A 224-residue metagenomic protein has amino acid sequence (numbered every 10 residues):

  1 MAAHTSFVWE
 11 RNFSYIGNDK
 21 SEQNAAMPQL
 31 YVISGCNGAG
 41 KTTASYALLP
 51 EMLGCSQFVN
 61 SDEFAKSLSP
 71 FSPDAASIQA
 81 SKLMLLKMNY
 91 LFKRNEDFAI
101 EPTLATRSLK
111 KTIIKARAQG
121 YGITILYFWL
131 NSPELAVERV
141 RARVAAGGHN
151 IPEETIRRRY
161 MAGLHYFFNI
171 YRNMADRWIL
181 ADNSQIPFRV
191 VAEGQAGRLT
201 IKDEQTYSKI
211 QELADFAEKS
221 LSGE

Functional and structural regions predicted by a protein language model:
A26-L30, R94-E96: Pre-Walker A (Motif I) flank of P-loop NTPase domains
C36-N37: The conserved Walker
K41: Conserved lysine of the Walker
S45-E96: Conserved substrate/cofactor phosphate-moiety recognition/catalytic segment in nucleotide-dependent phosphotransferases
Q79-L130, Y160-G163: Glycine-rich phosphate-binding loop used to anchor ATP phosphates in small-molecule kinases, encompassing both
Y121-I170: A glycine- and Lys/Arg-enriched "phosphate-lid" helix/loop adjacent to the NTP-binding pocket of small-molecule kinases
N169-E224: NTP-dependent small-molecule kinase module
